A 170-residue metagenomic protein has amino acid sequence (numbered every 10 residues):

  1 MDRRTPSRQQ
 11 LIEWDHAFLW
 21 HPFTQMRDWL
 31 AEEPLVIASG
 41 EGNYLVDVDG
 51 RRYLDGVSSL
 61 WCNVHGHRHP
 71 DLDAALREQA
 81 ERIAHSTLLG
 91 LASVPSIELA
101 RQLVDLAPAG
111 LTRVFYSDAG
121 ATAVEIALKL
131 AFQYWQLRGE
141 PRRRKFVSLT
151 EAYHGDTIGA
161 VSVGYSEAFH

Functional and structural regions predicted by a protein language model:
D2-E41, R82, L91, S96: Active-site-adjacent loop/helix segments that line or gate small-molecule/cofactor pockets in enzymes
D15, L19, F23, Q79-A84 (+2 more regions): Structural signal for hydrophobic packing residues in well-ordered secondary-structure cores of soluble enzyme domains
V36-V46, C62-E78, L89-R101: A structural motif shared across PLP-dependent enzymes of the aminotransferase-like
Y53-L54: Generic structural signal for well-ordered beta-strand positions
V57-S58, F146: Short clusters of small/polar residues that mark proteolytic maturation junctions
H85-V94, G110-V114: Short, flexible active-site-proximal loops enriched in glycine and acidic residues
R101-H170: PLP-dependent aspartate aminotransferase-fold enzymes
